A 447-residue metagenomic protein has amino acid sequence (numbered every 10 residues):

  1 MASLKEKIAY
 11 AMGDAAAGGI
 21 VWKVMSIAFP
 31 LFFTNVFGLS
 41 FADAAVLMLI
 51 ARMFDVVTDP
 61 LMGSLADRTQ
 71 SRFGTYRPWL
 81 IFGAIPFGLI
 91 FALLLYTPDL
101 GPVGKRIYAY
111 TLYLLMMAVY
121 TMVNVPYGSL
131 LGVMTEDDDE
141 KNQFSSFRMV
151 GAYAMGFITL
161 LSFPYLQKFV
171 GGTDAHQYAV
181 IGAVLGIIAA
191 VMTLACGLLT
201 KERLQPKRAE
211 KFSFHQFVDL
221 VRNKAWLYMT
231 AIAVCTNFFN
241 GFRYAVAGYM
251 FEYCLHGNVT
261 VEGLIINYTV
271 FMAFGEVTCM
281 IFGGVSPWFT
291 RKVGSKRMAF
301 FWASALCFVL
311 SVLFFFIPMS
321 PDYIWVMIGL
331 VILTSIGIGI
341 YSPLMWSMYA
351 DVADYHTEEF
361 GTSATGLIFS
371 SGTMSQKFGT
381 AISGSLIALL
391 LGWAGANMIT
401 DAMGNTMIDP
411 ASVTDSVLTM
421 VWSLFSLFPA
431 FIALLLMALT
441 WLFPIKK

Functional and structural regions predicted by a protein language model:
M1-K447: Membrane-embedded alpha-helical bundles of multi-pass transporters/translocases, especially carrier/permease families
